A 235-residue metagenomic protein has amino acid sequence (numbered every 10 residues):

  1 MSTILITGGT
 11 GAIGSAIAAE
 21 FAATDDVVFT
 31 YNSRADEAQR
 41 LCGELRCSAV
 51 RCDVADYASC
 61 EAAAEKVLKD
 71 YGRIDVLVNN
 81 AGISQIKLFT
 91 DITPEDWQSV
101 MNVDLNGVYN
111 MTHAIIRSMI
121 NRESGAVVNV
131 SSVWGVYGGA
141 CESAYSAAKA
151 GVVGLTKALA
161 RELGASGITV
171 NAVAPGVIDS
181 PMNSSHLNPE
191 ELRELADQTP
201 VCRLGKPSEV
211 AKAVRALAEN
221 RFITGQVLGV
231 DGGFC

Functional and structural regions predicted by a protein language model:
T10-G11: Conserved glycine-rich cofactor-binding loop
T24-Q39: Conserved glycine-rich Rossmann-like NAD(P)H-binding loop of the short-chain dehydrogenase/reductase
L88-F89, D96-Q98, E191, L195: Substrate-binding pocket helix/loop in short-chain dehydrogenase/reductase
T112, A148, T156: Active-site helix of classical SDR
R117, R161-A165: Alpha-helical segment proximal to the catalytic Tyr-Lys
S132: Residue(s) in the substrate-gating loop at a strand-loop-helix junction that position the organic substrate next
R203-V230: C-terminal substrate-recognition "lid" of short-chain dehydrogenase/reductases
